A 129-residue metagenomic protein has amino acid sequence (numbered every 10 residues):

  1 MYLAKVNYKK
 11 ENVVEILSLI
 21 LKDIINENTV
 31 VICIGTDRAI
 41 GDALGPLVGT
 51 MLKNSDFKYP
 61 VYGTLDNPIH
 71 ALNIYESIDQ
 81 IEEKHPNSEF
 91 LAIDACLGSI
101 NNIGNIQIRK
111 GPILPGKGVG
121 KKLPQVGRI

Functional and structural regions predicted by a protein language model:
M1-R128: N-terminal catalytic or cofactor-binding beta/alpha core of small enzyme domains
